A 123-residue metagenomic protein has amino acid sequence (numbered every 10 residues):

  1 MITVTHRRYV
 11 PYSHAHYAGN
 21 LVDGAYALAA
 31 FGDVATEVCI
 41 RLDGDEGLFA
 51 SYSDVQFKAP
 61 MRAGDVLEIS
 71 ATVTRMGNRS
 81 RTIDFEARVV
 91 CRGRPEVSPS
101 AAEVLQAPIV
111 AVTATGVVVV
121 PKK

Functional and structural regions predicted by a protein language model:
M1-F49, Q106, A111-K123: Hot-dog-fold acyl-thioester-processing enzymes
A35-M76, S80-T82, P95-S98: Hydrophobic beta-strand-centered segment that forms part of the acyl-chain substrate-binding groove
R62-A63, V73-K123: HotDog/MaoC-like acyl-thioester-processing domains
